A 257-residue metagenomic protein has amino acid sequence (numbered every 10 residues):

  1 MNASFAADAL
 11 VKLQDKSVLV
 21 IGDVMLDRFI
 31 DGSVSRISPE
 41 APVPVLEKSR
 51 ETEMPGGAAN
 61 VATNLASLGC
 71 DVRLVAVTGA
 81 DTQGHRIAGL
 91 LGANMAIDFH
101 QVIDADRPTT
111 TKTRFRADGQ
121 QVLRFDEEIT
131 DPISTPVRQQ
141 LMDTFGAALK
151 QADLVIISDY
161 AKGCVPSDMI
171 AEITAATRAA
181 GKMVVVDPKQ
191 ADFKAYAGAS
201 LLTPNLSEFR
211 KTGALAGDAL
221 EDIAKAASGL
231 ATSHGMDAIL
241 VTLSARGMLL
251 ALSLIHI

Functional and structural regions predicted by a protein language model:
M1-S35: Positively charged, low-complexity intrinsically disordered leader regions
N2-L10, K16, P39, V43-T111: Substrate-binding N-lobe of the ribokinase-like
L13, L149-K150, F193-A197: A short, aliphatic-rich alpha-helical micro-motif
L19-I21, R124, L154-I156, V185 (+2 more regions): Structural motif
Q101-R107, R114-L149: Conserved phosphate-binding/catalytic loop of the ribokinase/pfkB sugar-kinase fold
A152-C164: Short acidic, glycine-rich surface-loop motifs adjacent to enzyme active sites
K162-L254: Conserved phosphate/ATP/ADP-binding segment of small-molecule kinases
